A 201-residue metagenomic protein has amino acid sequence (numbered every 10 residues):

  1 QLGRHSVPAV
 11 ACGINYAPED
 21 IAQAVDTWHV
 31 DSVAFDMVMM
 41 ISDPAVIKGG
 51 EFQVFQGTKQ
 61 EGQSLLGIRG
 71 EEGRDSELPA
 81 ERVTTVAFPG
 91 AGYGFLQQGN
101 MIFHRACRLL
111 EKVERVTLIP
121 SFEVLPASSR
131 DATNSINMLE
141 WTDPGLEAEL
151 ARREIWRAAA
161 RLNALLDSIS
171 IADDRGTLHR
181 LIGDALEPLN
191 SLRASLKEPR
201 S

Functional and structural regions predicted by a protein language model:
Q1-G50: Conserved double-stranded beta-helix
A24-V38, A127-N134, K197-R200: Short, Lys/Arg-enriched charge-dense amphipathic segments
G50-A160: Catalytic core of Fe(II)/2-oxoglutarate
D131-S201: Intrinsically disordered terminal extensions flanking catalytic oxygenase cores
